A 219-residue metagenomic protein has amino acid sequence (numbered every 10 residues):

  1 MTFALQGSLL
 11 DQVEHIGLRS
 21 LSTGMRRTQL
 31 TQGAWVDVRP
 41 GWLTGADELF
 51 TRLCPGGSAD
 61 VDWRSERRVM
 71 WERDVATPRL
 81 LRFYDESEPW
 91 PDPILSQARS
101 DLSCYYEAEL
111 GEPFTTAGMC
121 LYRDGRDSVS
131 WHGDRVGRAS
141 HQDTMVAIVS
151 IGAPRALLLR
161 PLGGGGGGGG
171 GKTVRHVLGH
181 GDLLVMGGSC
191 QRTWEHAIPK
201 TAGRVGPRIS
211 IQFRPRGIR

Functional and structural regions predicted by a protein language model:
M1-R219: Non-heme Fe(II) oxygenase metal-center motifs and adjacent flexible, charged/small-residue loops
